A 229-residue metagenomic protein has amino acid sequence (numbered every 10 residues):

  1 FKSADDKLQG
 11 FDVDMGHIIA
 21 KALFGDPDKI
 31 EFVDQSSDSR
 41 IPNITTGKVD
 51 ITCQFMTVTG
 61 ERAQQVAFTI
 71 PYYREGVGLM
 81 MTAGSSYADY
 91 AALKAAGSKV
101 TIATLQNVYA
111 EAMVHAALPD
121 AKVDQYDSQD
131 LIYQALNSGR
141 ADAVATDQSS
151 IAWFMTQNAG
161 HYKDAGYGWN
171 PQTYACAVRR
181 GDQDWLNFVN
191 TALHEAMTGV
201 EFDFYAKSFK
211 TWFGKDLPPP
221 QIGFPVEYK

Functional and structural regions predicted by a protein language model:
F1-C53: Extracytoplasmic small-molecule ligand-binding "clamshell" domains of the periplasmic binding protein/Venus flytrap
K2-D5, G16-D28, A96, V108-D127 (+1 more regions): Ligand-binding cleft/hinge of the Venus flytrap
V13-H17, K21-L23, K99, V108 (+1 more regions): Extended ligand-binding regions for polar small-molecule ligands
I30-P42, A88, Q106, D124-Q134 (+2 more regions): Short helix-initiation/N-cap motifs at beta->coil->alpha
V33-D38, G47-T59, A83, L105-V108 (+2 more regions): Beta->alpha turn/N-cap motifs
S39, Q54-Q65, H115, N137-P171: A ligand-binding cleft/hinge motif common to bilobed small-molecule-binding domains
T69-I70, M81-T101: Flexible hinge/capping segments at coil-to-helix
Y73-G84, Q148, A152-L193, K215-K229: Periplasmic-binding protein-like
